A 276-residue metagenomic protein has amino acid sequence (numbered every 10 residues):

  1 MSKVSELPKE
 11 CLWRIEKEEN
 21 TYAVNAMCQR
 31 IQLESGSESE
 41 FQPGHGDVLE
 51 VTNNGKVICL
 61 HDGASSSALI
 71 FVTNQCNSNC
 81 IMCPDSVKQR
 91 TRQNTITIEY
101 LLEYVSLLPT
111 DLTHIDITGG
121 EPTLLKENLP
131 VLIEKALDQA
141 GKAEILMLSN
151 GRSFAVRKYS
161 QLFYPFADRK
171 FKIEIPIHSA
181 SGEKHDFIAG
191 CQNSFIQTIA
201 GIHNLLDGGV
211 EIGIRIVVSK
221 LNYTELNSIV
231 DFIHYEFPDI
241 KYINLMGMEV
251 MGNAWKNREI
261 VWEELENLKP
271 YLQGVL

Functional and structural regions predicted by a protein language model:
M1-S66: Flexible, acidic/Gly-rich N-terminal and inter-domain linker regions that tether and position cofactor-handling modules
T52-N54, I81, K126-E127: Short N-terminal helix/helix-N-cap motif within the alpha/beta-hydrolase-1
L60-E99: Canonical Radical SAM [4Fe-4S] cluster-binding loop centered on the CxxxCxxC motif and its immediate flanking residues
P84-T97, T110-L125, L137-R157, A167-I199 (+2 more regions): Core AdoMet radical
N94-L101, L129, Y159, T198 (+3 more regions): Aromatic/hydrophobic pocket-lining residues that form the small-molecule binding cavity in soluble enzyme cores
K126-E134, A155-P165, T224-F232: Distinct, well-ordered alpha-helical segments
F171-K172, I199-R258, E266-L276: Conserved C-terminal portion of the radical SAM core fold that forms the substrate/S-adenosylmethionine-binding
K184-I188, A254-E259: Short acidic, glycine/proline-rich loop/turn micro-motifs
